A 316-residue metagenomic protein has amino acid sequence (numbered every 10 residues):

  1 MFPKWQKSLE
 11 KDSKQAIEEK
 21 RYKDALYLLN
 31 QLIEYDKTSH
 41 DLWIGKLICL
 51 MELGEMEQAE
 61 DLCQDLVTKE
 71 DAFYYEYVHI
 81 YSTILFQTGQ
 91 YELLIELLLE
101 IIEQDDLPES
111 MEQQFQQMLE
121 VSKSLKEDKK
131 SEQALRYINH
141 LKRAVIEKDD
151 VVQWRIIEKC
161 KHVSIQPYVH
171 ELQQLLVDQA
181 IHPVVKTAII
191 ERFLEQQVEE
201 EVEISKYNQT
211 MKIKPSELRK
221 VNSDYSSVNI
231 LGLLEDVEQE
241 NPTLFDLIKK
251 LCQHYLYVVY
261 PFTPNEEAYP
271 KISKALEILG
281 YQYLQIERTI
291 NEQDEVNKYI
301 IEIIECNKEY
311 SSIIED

Functional and structural regions predicted by a protein language model:
F2, N30-D36, Q64-F73, L99-P108 (+4 more regions): Solenoid-like repeat scaffolds
Q15, C49, I84, E158-K159: Residue-level signature for tetratricopeptide repeat
Y22, M56, Y91, Q153 (+1 more regions): TPR-repeat structural position
Q117-D128, W154-V163, K186-Q196: Structural detector for internal amphipathic alpha-helices that build alpha-solenoid repeat scaffolds
